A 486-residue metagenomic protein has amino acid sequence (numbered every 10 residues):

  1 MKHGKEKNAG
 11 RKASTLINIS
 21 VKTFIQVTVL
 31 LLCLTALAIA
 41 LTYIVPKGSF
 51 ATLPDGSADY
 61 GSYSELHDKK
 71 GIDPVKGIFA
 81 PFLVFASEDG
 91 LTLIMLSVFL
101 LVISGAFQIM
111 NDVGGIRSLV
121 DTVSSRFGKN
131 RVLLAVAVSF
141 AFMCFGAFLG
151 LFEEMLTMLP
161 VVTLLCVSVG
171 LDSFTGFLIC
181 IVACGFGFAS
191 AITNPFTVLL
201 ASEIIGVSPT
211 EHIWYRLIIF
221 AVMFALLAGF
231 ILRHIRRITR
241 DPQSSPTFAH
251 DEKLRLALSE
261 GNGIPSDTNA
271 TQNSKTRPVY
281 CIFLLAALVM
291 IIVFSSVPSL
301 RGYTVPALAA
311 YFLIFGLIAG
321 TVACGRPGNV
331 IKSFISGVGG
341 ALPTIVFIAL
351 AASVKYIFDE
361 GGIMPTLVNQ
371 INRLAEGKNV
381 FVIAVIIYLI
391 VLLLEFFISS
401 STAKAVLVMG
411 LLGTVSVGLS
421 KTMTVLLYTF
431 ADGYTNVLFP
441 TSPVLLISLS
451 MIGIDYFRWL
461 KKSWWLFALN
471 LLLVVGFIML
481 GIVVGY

Functional and structural regions predicted by a protein language model:
K2-T28, A51-Y60, W214-S333, M451 (+2 more regions): Long, contiguous bundles of hydrophobic transmembrane helices that form the permeation core of multi-pass
N18-K22, Q26, L159, T163-D251 (+3 more regions): Membrane-core helix-loop-helix motifs of multi-pass transport proteins
F24-A36, S62-R117, T304-T366: Core transmembrane alpha-helical segments of multi-pass membrane transporters/permeases
I25, A375-Y486: C-terminal transmembrane helix pair
T28-I44, L100-Q108, A141-F145, G187 (+6 more regions): Hydrophobic core segments of alpha-helical transmembrane domains in multi-pass membrane transport and ion-translocation
L91-L96, F107-R117, G146-T157, G187-N194 (+5 more regions): Short helix-coil transition sites and intra-membrane helix breaks within transmembrane domains of multi-pass
S97-L100, V132-G146, L171-A189, V380-L394 (+1 more regions): Alpha-helical transmembrane segments of multi-pass membrane proteins
L101, N130-V161, A349-A351, F358 (+2 more regions): Hydrophobic alpha-helical transmembrane segments of multi-pass integral membrane proteins, predominantly secondary
